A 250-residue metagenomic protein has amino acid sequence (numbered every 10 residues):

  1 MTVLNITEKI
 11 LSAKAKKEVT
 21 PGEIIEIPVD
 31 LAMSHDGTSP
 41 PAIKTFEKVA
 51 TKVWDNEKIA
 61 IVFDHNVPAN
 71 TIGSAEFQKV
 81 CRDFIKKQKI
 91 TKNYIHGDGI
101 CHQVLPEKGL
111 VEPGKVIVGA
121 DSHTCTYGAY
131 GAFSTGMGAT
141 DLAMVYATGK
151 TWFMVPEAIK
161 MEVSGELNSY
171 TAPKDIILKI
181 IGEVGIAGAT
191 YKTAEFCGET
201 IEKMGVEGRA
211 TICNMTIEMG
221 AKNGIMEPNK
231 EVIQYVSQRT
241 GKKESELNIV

Functional and structural regions predicted by a protein language model:
M1-V250: Fe-S-dependent hydro-lyases/dehydratases of central metabolism
